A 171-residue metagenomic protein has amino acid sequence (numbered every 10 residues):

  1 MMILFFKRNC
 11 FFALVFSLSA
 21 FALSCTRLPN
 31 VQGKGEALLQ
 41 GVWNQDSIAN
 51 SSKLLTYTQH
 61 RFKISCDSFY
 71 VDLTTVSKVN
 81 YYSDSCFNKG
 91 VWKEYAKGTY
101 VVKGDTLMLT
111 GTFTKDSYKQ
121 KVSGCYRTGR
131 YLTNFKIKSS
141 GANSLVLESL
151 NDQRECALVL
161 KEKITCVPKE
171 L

Functional and structural regions predicted by a protein language model:
M1-L38: Bacterial Sec-dependent N-terminal signal peptides
C25-K97, V101-K103, M108-L171: Lipid interaction determinants
